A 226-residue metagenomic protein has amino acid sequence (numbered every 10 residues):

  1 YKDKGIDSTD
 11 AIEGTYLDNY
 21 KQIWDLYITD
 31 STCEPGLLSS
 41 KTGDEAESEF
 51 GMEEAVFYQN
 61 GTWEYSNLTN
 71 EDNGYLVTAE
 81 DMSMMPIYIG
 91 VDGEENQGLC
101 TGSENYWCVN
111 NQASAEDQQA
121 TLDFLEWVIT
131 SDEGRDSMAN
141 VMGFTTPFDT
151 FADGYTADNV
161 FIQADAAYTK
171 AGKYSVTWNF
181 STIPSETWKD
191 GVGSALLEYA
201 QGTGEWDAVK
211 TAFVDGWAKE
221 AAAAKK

Functional and structural regions predicted by a protein language model:
K2-S39: Glycine-centered hinge/linker elements that transmit conformational signals in sensory and ligand-binding systems
D30-T32, N73-G143: Extracytoplasmic/periplasmic substrate-recognition and gating elements
L37-M52: Short helix-initiation/N-cap motifs at beta->coil->alpha
G43, N60-Y65, S103-N105: Beta->alpha turn/N-cap motifs
M52-G61: Alpha-to-beta junction loops
T62-T78: A ligand-binding cleft/hinge motif common to bilobed small-molecule-binding domains
T101, F144-T150, A164-A218: C-terminal capping/gating helix-and-loop segments adjacent to ligand/active sites or protein-protein/ligand interfaces
E116, D136, Y155, T203 (+2 more regions): Conserved N-terminal structural module of periplasmic/extracytoplasmic solute-binding proteins
